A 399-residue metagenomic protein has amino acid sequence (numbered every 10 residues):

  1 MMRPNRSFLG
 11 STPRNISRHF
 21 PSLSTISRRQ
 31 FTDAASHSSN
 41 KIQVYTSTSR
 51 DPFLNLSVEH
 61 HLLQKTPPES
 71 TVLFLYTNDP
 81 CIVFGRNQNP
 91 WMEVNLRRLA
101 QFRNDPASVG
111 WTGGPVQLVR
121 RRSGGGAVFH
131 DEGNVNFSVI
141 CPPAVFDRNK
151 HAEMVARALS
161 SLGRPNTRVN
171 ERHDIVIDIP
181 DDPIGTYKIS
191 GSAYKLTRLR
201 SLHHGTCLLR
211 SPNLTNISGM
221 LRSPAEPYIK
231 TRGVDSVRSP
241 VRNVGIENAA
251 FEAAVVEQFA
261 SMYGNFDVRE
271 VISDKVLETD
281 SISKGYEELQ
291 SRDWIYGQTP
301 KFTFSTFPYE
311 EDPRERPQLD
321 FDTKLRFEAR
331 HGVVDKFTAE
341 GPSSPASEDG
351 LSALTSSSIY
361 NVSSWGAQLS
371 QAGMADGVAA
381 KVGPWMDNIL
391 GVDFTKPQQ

Functional and structural regions predicted by a protein language model:
M2-N149, G377-W385, V392-Q399: N-terminal lobe of the biotin/lipoate ligase/transferase fold
H61, E153-T167, G185-F307, E340-Q399: Long, positively charged amphipathic alpha-helical accessory segments at protein N-termini or as interdomain linkers
P80, N89-P90, L214, V334 (+1 more regions): Short, glycine-/Ser/Thr-/acidic-enriched flexible segments
N87-Q88, C141-A144, P180-D182, S211-L214: Short loop segments at secondary-structure junctions
R121-N136, R172-P180, K188, A193-L202 (+1 more regions): FAD-binding core of FAD-dependent oxidoreductases, characterized by glycine-rich FAD pyrophosphate-binding loops
E132-I179: Contiguous, small/hydrophobic- and glycine-enriched helical/loop subdomains that border and often "cap" functional
E310, E315: Detector for conserved single-position "signature" residues within domains
L319-D349: Catalytic-core signal marking the mid-to-C-terminal active-site face
